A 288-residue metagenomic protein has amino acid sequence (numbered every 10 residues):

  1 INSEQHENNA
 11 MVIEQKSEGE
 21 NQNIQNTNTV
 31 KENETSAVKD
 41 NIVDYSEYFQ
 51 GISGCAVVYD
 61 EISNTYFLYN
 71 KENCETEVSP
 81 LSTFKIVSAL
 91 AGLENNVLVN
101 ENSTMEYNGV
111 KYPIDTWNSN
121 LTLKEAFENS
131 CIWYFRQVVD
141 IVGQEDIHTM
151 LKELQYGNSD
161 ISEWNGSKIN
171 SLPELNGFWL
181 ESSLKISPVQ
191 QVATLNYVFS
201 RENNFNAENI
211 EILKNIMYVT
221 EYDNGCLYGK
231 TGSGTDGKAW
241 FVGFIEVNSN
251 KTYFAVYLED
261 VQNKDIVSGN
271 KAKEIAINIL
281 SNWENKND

Functional and structural regions predicted by a protein language model:
S3-S46, E77, D140-G143, N196-D288: Structured C-terminal helix/loop/strand segments within mature extracytoplasmic catalytic/sensor domains
K31-P80, N96: Short pre-catalytic segments that frame enzyme active sites
G51-S53, N73-E75, S79, T83-F84 (+7 more regions): Extracytoplasmic
E72-S79, V110-E125, W133-D140, L175-S183 (+2 more regions): Second-shell loop/turn segments in exported
E77-N102, A126, Q191, F254: Active-site SXXK
L93-V110, F205-I210: Short, well-structured active-site flanking segments
S103-S119, V142-G143, G166-I169: Acidic helix-start/capping segments at beta-turn-to-alpha-helix junctions
T122-L123, Q137-L195: Mid-domain, small-residue-enriched loop/turn segments at the edges of structured enzyme/sensor domains
